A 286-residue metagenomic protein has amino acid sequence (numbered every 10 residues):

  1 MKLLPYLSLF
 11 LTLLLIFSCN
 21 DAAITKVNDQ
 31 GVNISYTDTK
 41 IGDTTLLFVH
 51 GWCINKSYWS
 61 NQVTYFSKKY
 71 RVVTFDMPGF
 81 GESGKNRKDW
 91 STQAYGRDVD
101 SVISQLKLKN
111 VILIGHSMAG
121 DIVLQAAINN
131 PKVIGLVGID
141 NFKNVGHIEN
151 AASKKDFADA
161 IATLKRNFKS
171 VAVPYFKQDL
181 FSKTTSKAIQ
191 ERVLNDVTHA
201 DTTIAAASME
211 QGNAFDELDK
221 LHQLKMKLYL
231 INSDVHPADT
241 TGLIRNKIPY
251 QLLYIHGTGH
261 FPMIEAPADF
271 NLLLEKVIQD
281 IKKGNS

Functional and structural regions predicted by a protein language model:
M1-L47, K68-Y70, K109, E191 (+3 more regions): Alpha/beta-hydrolase fold catalytic core
D38-E82: Conserved HGGG/HGGXW glycine-rich cap/lid loop of the alpha/beta-hydrolase fold
Y58-S60, S83-K88, I148-E149, T241: Conserved catalytic-core motifs of eukaryotic protein kinase domains, centered on the activation segment
T74-I114, M118, L272: Active-site loop/oxyanion-hole signature of alpha/beta-hydrolase fold enzymes
Q125-I128, K132-R166: Flexible "cap/lid" loop of the alpha/beta hydrolase fold
H147-S153, R166-H222: Conserved alpha/beta-hydrolase catalytic His-Asp/Glu region
K227-I264: Conserved loop-alpha-helix segment in the C-terminal half of the alpha/beta-hydrolase fold that carries the catalytic
Q251-S286: Catalytic active-site module of serine/aspartate enzymes centered on a nucleophile-bearing elbow/loop
